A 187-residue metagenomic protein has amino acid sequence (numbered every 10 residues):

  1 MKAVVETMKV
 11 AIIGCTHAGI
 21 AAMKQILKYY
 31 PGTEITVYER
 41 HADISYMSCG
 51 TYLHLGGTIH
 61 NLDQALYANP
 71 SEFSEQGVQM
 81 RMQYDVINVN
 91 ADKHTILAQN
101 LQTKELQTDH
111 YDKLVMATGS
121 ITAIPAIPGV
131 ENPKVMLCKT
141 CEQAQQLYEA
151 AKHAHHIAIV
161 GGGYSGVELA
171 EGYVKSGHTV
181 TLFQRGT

Functional and structural regions predicted by a protein language model:
K2-I13, L66-A158, T181: FAD-binding core/adjacent interface of flavoenzyme oxidoreductases
K2-Q79, Q83, G172-T187: Beta1-alpha1 glycine-rich phosphate/pyrophosphate-binding loop at the start of Rossmann-like nucleotide-binding domains
G19-I20, I124, A144, G166-V167: Short, well-ordered alpha-helical microsegments
Y29-V37, H60, E105-D112, V160-E171: Phosphate-binding glycine-rich loops and adjacent basic patches that engage nucleotide phosphates, nucleic-acid
E34, M47, A126-I127, I159: Short linear functional motifs in flexible/disordered or boundary regions
Q146-T187: Rossmann-like NAD(P)H-binding beta-loop-alpha module
